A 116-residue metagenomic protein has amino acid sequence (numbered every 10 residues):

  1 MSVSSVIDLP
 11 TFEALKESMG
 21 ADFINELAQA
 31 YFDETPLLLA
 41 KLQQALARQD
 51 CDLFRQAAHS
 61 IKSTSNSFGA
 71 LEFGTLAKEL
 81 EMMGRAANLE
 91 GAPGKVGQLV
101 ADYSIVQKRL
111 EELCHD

Functional and structural regions predicted by a protein language model:
M1-Q56, S60-D116: Two-component system phosphorelay core
